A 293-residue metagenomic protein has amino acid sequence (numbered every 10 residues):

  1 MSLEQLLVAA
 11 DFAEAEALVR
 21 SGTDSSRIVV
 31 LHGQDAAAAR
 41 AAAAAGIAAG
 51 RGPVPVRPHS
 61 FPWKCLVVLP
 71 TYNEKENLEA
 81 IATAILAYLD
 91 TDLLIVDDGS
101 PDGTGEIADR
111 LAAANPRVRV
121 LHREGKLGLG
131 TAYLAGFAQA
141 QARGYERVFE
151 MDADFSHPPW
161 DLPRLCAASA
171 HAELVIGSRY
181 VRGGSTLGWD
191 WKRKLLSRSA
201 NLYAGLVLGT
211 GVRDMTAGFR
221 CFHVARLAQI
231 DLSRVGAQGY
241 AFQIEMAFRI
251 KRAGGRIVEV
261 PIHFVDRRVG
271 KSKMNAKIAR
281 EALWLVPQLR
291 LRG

Functional and structural regions predicted by a protein language model:
S2-V8, V30-A38, A48-K64, G209 (+1 more regions): Hydrophobic helical membrane-anchoring modules
E16-L18, N73-A87: Short, well-formed alpha-helical segments that are part of the catalytic scaffolds of diverse glycosyltransferases
W63-C65, L86-I95, G103, R117-V118: Short loop->beta transition adjacent to catalytic acidic/histidine clusters or analogous donor-positioning motifs
L69, A82, T91-S100, L121-H122 (+1 more regions): Short beta-strand/loop segment that forms part of the nucleotide-sugar
E76-A80, D102-L111: Acidic helix N-cap motif at the loop->helix transition within catalytic regions of sugar-transfer enzymes
D97-E106, F155: A conserved acidic beta->alpha catalytic loop
R123-A142, P159-Y240, R267-A282: Acceptor/aglycone-binding surface of glycosyltransferases and processive sugar-polymer synthases
Y145-S156: Short beta-strand-to-loop acidic/aromatic patch adjacent to the donor-nucleotide binding site
